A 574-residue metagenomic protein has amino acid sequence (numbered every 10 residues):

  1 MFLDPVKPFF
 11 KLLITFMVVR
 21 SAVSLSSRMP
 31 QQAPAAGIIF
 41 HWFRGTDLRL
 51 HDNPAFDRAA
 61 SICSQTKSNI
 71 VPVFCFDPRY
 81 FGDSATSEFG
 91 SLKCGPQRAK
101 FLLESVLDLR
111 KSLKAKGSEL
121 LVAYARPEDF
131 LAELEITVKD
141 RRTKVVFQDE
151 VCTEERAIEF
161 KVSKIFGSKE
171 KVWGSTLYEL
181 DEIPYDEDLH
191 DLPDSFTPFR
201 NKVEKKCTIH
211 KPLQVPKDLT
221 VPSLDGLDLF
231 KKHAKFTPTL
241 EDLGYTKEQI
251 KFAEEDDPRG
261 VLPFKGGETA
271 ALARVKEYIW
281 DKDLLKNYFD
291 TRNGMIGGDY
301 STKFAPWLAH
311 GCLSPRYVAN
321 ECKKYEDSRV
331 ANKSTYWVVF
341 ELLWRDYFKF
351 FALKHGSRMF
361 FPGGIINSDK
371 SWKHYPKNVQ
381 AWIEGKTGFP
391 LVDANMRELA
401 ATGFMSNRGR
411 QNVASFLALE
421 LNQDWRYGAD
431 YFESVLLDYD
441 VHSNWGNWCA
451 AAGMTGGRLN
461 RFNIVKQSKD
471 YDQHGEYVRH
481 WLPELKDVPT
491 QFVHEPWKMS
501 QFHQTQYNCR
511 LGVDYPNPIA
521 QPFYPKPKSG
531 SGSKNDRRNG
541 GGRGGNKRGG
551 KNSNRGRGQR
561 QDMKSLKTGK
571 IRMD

Functional and structural regions predicted by a protein language model:
F2, F9, F16, A22-S26: N-terminal chloroplast transit peptides
D4-K7, K11, K547, K551: Intrinsically disordered, low-complexity polyampholyte segments enriched for Lys and acidic residues
R28-S223, R397-E398, S443-G446, P527-D574: Trp/Phe/Arg-rich N-terminal binding region typifying the photolyase-homology
H51, F101, S105, E154 (+4 more regions): Soluble or luminal CAZymes and related metallo-dependent hydrolases
L92-P96, K100, L262-K265, T269 (+2 more regions): Charge-dense, low-complexity intrinsically disordered segments
L189-I366, E476, H480-D536, G550 (+1 more regions): Glycine/tryptophan-enriched, flexible segments
G297-T490: Active-site-proximal binding-pocket segments
